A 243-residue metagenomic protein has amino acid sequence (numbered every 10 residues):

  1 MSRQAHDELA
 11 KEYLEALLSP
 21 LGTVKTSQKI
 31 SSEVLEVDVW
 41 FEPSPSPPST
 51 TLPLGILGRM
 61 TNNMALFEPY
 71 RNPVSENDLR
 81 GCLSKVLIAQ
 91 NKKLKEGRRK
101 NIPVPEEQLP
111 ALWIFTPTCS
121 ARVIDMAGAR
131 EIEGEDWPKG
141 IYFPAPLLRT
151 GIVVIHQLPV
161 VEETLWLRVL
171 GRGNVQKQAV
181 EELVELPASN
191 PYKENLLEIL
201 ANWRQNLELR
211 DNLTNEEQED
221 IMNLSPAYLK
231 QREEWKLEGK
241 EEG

Functional and structural regions predicted by a protein language model:
M1-P159: Accessory alpha/beta interaction modules
A5, L9, Y13, S49-P53 (+5 more regions): Exposed alpha-helical structural elements
S32, P47, S75, V123 (+4 more regions): Residues in flexible loops and secondary-structure boundaries
F67, G171-G243: Short, charged alpha-helical interaction segments and adjacent helix-coil junctions
A111-I114, W166, L200, Y228: Bulky hydrophobic/aromatic packing residues
F143-E181: A short, charged helix-loop
